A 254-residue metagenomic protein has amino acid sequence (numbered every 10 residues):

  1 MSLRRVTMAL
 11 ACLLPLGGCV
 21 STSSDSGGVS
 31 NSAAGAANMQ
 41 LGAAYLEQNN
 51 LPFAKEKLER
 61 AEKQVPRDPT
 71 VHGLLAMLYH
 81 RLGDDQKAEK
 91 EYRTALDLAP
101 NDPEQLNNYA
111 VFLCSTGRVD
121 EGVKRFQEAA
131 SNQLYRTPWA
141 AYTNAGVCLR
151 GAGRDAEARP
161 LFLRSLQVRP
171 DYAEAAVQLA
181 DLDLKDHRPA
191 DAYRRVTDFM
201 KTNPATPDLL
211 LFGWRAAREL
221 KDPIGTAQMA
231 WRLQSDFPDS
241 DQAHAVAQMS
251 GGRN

Functional and structural regions predicted by a protein language model:
L13-A36: Bacterial Sec signal peptide processing site at the extreme N-terminus
D25-S26, F199-N254: Terminal, low-structured helical/coil segments at or just beyond the last alpha-helical repeat
S30, Q64, L98-A99, N132-L134 (+3 more regions): Structural marker of alpha-solenoid helical repeat scaffolds
A34, L41, D68, D102 (+4 more regions): Residue-level recognition of tetratricopeptide repeat
Q40, L74, N108, Y142-N144 (+3 more regions): Canonical tetratricopeptide repeat
